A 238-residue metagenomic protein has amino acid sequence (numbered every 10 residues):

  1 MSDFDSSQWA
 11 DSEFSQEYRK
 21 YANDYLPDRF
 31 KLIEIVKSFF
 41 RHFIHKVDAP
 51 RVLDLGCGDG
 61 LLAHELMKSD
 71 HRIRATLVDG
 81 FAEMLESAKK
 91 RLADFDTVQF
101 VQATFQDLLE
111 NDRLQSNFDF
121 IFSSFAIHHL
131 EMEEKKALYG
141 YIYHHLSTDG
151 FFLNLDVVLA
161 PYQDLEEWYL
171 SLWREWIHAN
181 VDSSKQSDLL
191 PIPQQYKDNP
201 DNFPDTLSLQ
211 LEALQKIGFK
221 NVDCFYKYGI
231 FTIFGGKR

Functional and structural regions predicted by a protein language model:
M1-V47, L61-L62: Conserved class I S-adenosyl-L-methionine
R51-L55, G60-L109: Class I SAM-dependent methyltransferase SAM/SAH-binding core
L108-S116: Short amphipathic alpha-helix with an adjacent loop that forms part of the alpha/beta core around
F122: A conserved beta-strand element that flanks and buttresses the S-adenosyl-L-methionine
F125-A126: Short catalytic micro-motifs in class I SAM-dependent methyltransferases
K136-T148: A short glycine-rich, Lys/Arg-flanked "PGG" loop and its adjoining helix->strand segment in the class I
L155-Q215: C-terminal alpha-helical "lid/dimerization" subdomain adjacent to the S-adenosyl-L-methionine
K220-R238: Core SAM-dependent methyltransferase catalytic element
